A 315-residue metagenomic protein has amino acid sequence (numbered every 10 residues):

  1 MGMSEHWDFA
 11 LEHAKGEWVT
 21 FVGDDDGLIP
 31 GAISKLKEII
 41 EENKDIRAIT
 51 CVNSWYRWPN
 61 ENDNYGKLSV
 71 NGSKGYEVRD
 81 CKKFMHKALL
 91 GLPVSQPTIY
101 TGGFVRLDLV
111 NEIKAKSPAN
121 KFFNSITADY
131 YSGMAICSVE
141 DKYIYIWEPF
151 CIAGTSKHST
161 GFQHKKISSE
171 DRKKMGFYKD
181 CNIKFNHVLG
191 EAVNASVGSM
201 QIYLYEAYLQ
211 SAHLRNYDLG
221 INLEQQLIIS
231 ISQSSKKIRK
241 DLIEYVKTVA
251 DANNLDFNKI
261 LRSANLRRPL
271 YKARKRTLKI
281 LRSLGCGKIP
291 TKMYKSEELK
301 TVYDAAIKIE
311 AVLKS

Functional and structural regions predicted by a protein language model:
M1-D171: Nucleotide-sugar donor-binding/catalytic module of glycosyltransferases that assemble extracellular/cell-envelope
V52, P149, G154-S315: C-terminal subregions of glycosyltransferases and related glycan-biosynthesis enzymes
